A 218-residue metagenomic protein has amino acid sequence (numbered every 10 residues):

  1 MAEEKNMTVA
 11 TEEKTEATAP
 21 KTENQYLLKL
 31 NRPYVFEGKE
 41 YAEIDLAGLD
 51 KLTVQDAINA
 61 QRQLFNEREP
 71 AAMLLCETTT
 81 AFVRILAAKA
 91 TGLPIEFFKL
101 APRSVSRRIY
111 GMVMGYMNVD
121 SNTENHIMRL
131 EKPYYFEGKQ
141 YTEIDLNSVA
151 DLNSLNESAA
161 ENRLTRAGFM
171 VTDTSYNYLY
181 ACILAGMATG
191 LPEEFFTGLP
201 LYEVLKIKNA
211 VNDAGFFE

Functional and structural regions predicted by a protein language model:
A2-E4, A167-S175, A181-I183, M187: Low-complexity, acidic/Ser/Thr- and charged residue-rich accessory regions of DNA metabolism proteins
A2-V54, N59-F65, M73-C76, A81 (+3 more regions): Charged interaction scaffolds used for protein-protein
A72-T80, M170-N177: Glycine-rich, flexible loop segments associated with nucleotide phosphate handling
T174-A181, A188, E203-V204, K208-N209 (+1 more regions): C-terminal functional regions that serve as terminal interaction/effector modules
